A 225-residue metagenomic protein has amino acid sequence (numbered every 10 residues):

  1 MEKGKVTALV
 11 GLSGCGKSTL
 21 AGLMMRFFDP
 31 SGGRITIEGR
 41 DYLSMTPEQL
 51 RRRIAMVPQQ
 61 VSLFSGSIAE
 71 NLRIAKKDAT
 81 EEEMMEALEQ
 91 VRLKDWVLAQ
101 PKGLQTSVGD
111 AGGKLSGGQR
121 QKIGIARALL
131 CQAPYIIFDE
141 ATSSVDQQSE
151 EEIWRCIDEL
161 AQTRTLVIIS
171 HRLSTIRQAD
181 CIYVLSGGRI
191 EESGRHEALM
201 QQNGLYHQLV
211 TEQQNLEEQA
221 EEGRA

Functional and structural regions predicted by a protein language model:
M1-A225: ABC-type nucleotide-binding domain
